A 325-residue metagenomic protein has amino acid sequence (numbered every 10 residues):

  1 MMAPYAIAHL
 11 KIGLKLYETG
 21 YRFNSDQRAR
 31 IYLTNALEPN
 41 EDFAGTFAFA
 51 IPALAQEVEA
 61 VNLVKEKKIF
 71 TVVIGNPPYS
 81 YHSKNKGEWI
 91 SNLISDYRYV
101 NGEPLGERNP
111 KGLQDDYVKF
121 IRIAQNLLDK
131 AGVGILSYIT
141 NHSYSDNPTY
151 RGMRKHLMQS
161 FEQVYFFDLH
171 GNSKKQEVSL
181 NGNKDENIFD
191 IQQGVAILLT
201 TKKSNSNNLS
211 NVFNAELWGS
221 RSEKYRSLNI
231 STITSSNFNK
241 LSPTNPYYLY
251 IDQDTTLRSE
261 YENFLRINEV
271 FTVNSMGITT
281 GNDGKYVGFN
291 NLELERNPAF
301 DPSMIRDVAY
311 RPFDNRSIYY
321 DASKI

Functional and structural regions predicted by a protein language model:
M1-F167, G171, K175-Q176: SAM-dependent methyltransferase catalytic region
K84-W89, E107, N126-I325: Sequence-level detector for compositionally biased, low-complexity segments
